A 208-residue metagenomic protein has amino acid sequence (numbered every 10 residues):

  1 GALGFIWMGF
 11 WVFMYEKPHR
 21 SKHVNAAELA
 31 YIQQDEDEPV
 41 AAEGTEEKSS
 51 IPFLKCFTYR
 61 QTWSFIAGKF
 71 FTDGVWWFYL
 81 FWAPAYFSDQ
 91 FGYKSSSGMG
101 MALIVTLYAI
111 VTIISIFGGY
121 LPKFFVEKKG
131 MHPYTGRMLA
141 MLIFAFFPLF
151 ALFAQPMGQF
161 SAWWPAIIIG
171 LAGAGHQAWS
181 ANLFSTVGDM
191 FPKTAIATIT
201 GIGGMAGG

Functional and structural regions predicted by a protein language model:
G1-F13, P148: Symmetry-related core transmembrane helices of the 12-TM Major Facilitator Superfamily/SLC fold
K17-I66, Q90-Y93: Juxtamembrane intracellular "pre-TM" segments in multi-pass secondary transporters
C56-G119, P156, A172-G188: Extracytoplasmic gate region of multi-pass secondary transporters
T62, S96, G130, A195-A197: Cytoplasm-facing, short amphipathic helices at loop-to-helix transitions on the intracellular side of 12-TM secondary
G92-I110, T135-L139, W163-I167, T198-I202: Loop-to-transmembrane helix entry
S115, G188-G208: A late C-terminal transmembrane helix in Major Facilitator Superfamily
S115-P133: Helix-to-loop junctions at the C-terminal end of transmembrane segments in multipass secondary transporters
Y134-L183: C-terminal transmembrane helical hairpin of 12-TM major facilitator-type secondary transporters
